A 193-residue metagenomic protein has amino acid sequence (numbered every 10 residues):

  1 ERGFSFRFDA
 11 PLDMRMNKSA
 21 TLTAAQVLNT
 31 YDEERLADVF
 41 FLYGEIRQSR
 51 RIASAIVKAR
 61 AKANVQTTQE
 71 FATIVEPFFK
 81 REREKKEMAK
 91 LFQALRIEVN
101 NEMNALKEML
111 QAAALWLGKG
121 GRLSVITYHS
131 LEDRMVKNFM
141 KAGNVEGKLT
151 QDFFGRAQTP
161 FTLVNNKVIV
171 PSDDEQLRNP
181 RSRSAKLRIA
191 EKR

Functional and structural regions predicted by a protein language model:
E1-R193: S-adenosyl-L-methionine-dependent methyltransferase catalytic core, i.e., the SAM/SAH-binding region
